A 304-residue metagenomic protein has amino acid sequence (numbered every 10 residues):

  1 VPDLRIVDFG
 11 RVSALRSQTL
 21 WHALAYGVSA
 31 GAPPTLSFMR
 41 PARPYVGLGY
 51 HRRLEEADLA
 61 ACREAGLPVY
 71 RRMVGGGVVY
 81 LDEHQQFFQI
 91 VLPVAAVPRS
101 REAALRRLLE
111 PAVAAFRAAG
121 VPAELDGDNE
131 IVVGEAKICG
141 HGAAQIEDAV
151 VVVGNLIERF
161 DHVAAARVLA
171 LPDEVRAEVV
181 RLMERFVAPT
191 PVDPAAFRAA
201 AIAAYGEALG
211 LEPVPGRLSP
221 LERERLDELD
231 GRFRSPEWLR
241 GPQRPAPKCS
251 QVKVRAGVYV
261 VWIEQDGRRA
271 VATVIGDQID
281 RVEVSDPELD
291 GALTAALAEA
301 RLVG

Functional and structural regions predicted by a protein language model:
V1-A103: N-terminal lobe of the biotin/lipoate ligase/transferase fold
A23, G31, R106-P122, K137-C139 (+2 more regions): Long, positively charged amphipathic alpha-helical accessory segments at protein N-termini or as interdomain linkers
S37, V78, P122, G142 (+1 more regions): Short, surface-exposed charged micro-motifs
E83-V132: Contiguous, small/hydrophobic- and glycine-enriched helical/loop subdomains that border and often "cap" functional
V133-G134, Q265: Structural motif
E237-R281: Internal helical hairpin/lid segments
G267-G304: Active-site- and interface-proximal helix/loop "cap" or "latch" segments in soluble metabolic and energy-transducing
